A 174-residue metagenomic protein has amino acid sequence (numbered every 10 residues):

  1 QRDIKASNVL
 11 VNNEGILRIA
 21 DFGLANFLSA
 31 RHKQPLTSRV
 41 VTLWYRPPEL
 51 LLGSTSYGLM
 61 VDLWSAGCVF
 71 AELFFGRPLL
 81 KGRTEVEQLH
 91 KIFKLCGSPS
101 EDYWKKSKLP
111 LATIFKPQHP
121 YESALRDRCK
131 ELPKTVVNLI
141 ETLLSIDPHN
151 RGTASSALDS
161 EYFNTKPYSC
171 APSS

Functional and structural regions predicted by a protein language model:
Q1-N12: Catalytic-loop of the protein kinase fold
R18-D21: Pre-DFG segment of protein kinase catalytic domains
P35-L50: Conserved activation segment of eukaryotic-like protein kinases, specifically the C-terminal portion of the activation
L50-V61, F74, L80: Conserved end of the kinase activation segment
C96-T142: C-terminal lobe substrate-recognition/regulatory segment of protein kinase catalytic domains
H149-S174: Regulatory extensions flanking the kinase catalytic core
